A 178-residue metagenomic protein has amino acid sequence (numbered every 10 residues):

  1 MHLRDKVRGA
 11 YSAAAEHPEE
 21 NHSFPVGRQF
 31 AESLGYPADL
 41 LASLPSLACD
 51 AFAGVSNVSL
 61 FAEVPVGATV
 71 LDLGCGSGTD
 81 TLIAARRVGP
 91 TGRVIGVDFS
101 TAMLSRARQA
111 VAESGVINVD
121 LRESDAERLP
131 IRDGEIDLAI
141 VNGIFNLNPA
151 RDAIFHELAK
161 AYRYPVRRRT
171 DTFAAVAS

Functional and structural regions predicted by a protein language model:
M1-L34: N-terminal auxiliary segments of SAM/dcSAM-dependent transferases
P25-S59: Aromatic- and Gly/Pro-rich amphipathic surface segment
V55-L60, P65-R128, A153: Class I SAM-dependent methyltransferase SAM/SAH-binding core
A84, G143, E157-A161: Class I S-adenosylmethionine-dependent transferase superfamily signal
R128-D133, P149: Short conserved loop adjoining the S-adenosyl-L-methionine
D137-R151: A short SAM/SAH-binding and catalytic strip from SAM-dependent methyltransferases
D152-R167: A short glycine-rich, Lys/Arg-flanked "PGG" loop and its adjoining helix->strand segment in the class I
T172-S178: Short, glycine-/aromatic-enriched active-site segment of Class I SAM-dependent methyltransferases
